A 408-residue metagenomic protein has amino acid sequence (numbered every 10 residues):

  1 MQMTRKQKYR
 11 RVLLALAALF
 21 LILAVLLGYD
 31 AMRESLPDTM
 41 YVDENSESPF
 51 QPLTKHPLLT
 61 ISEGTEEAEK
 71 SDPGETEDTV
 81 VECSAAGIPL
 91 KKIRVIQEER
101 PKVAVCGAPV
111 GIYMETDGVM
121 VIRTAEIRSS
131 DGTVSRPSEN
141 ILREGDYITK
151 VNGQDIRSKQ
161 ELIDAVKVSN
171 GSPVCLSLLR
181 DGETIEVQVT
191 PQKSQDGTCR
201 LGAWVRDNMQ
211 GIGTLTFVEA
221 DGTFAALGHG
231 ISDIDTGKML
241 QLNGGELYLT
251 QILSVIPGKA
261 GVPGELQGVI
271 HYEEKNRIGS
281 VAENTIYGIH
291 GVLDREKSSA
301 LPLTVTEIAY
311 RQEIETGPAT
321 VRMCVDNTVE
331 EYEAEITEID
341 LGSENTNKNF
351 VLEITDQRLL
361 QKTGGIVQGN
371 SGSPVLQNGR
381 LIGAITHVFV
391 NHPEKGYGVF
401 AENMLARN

Functional and structural regions predicted by a protein language model:
M1-T60, T65, L215, P393-N408: Gram-positive cell-envelope targeting signals
Q2-T4, S35-L36, L59-A104, N284-E333: Interdomain regulatory linker/hinge segments that flank or connect interaction modules in polarity/junction/synaptic
D72-P73, K150-E183, H392-E394, V399-N403: PDZ domains, with a preference for the canonical peptide-binding region formed by the helix
T79, K91, A108-V110, E115-V119 (+9 more regions): Envelope-exposed proteins and targeting segments
C83-A85, K92-R100, I163-A203: PDZ-domain C-terminal substructure recognizer with occasional recognition of PDZ-binding tails
T133-Y147, V168, G365-G369: A short glycine-leucine-enriched loop at secondary-structure breakpoints that most characteristically corresponds
P137-Q160, V375-N378, I382-G383, H387: Conserved PDZ fold ligand-binding element
Q192-Q368, Q377-R380, T386, H392-A406: Serine endopeptidase catalytic core focused on the charge-relay Asp
